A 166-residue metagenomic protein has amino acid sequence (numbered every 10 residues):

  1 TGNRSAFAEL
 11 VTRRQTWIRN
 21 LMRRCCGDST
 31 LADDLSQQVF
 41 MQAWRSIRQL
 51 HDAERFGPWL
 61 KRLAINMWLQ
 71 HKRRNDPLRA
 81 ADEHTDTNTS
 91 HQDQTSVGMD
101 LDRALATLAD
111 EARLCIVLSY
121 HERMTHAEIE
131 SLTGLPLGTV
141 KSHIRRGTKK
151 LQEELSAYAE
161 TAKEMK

Functional and structural regions predicted by a protein language model:
T1-E9, R19-Q38, L50-H51, L137 (+2 more regions): Short, charged helix-capping/linker segments at alpha-helix termini
R14, H143-T148: Residues within the DNA-recognition helix of helix-turn-helix
N20, D34-M41, R45, E54-N66: Structural recognition of an alpha-helix C-terminal capping motif at a helix-to-coil junction
G27, Q94, G98-D102, S131-G134 (+1 more regions): C-terminal edge and immediately downstream basic/flexible tail or linker adjoining helix-turn-helix-like DNA-binding
R45-D52, R62-D82, Q152: Arg/Lys-rich amphipathic alpha helix in sigma70-family domain 2
Q70, N75-L105, T125, M165: Internal acidic/polar
L105-R113: Short helix-coil-helix linker/hinge
C115-S119: A short pre-motif secondary-structure segment
